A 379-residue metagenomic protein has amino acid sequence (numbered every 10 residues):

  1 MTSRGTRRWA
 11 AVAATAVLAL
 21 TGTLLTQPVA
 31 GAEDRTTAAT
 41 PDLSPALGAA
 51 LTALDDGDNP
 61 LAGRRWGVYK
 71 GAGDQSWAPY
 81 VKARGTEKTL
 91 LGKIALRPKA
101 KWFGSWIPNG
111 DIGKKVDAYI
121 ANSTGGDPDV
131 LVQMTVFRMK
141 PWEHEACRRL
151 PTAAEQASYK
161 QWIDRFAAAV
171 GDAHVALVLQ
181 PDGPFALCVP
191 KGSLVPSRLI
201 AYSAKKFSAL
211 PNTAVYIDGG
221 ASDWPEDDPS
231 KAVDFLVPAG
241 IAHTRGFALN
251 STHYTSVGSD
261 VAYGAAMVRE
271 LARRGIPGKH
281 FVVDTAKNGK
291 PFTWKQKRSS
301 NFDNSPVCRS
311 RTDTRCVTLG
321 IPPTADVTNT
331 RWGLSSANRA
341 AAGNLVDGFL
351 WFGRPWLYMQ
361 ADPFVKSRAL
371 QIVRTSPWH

Functional and structural regions predicted by a protein language model:
M1-D34: Secretory targeting and sorting signals
G31-T52: Low-complexity, acidic Ser/Thr/Pro-rich repeat tracts that form intrinsically disordered stalk/linker regions of very
A50-A95, S222-Q360: Surface-exposed substrate-engagement region within the catalytic domains of secreted or surface-exposed extracellular
D58-A169, A173, G353-W378: N-terminal carbohydrate-binding/catalytic regions of secreted carbohydrate-active enzymes
G67-V68, K101-G104, V130-V136, H174-Q180 (+4 more regions): Structural recognition of the beta-strand scaffold that forms the well-ordered cores of secreted hydrolase catalytic
I112-Y119, S158-W162, F166, L199 (+5 more regions): Stable alpha-helical elements in mature extracytoplasmic
G125-D127, R165-V175, S203-T213, A242 (+2 more regions): A structural motif corresponding to the C-terminal end of an alpha-helix and its immediate exit/capping segment
R149-H174, P181-T213, G219-V233: Active-site cleft segment of glycoside hydrolase catalytic domains centered on the general acid/base Glu
